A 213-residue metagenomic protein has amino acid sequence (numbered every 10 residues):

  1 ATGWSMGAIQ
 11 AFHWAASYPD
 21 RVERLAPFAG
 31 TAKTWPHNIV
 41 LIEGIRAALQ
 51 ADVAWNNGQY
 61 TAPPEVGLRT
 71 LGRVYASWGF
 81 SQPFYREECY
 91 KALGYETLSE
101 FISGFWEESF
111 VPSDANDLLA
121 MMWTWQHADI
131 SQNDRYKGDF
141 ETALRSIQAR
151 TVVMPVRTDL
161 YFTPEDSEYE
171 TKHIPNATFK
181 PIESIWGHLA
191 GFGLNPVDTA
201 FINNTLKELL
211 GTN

Functional and structural regions predicted by a protein language model:
A1-G3, F28: Short beta-strand immediately N-terminal to the catalytic nucleophile in serine-hydrolase-like folds
G3-W4, V156: Conserved alpha/beta-hydrolase "nucleophile elbow" surrounding the catalytic nucleophile
A8-P19, L25: Short glycine-enriched nucleophile-adjacent loop and the immediately C-terminal alpha-helix near the catalytic center
R21-E108: Alpha/beta-hydrolase-fold enzymes
G104, A120-A143: Active-site nucleophile elbow and catalytic-triad environment of alpha/beta-hydrolase enzymes
Y136, L160-D166: Conserved alpha/beta-hydrolase "acid-adjacent" motif
I147, V153-P155: Short beta-strand/loop motif that positions the catalytic acidic residue of the alpha/beta-hydrolase fold
E168-K172, N176-N213: Catalytic active-site module of serine/aspartate enzymes centered on a nucleophile-bearing elbow/loop
